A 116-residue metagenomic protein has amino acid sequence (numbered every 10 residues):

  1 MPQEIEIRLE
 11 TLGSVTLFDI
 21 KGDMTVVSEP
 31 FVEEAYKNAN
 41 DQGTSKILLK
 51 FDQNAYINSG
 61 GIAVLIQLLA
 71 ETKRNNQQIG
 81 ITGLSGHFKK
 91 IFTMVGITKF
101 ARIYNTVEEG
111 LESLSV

Functional and structural regions predicted by a protein language model:
M1-Q3, V116: Short, Lys/Arg-enriched, disordered terminal segments
Q3-E34, F51-Q53: STAS-typified acidic loop motif
V26-A101: Amphipathic alpha-helical interaction surfaces in cytosolic regulatory modules
L84, V107-E108: Short, ordered loop/turn segments at secondary-structure junctions
R102-T106: Short acidic-hydrophobic, aromatic-tinged amphipathic segments that line or gate anion-handling sites
E108-V116: A charged, well-structured terminal subsegment
